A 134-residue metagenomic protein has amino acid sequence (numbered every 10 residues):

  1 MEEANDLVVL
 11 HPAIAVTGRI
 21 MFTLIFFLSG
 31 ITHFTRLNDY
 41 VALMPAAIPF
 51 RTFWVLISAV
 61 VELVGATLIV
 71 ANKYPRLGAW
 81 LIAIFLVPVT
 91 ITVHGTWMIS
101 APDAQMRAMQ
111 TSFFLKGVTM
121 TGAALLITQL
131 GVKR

Functional and structural regions predicted by a protein language model:
M1-T35, W54-V60, V64, V70-R134: Extended, low-polarity transmembrane helix blocks
R36-F50: Short juxtamembrane and helix-loop transition motifs at transmembrane-helix boundaries in membrane proteins
